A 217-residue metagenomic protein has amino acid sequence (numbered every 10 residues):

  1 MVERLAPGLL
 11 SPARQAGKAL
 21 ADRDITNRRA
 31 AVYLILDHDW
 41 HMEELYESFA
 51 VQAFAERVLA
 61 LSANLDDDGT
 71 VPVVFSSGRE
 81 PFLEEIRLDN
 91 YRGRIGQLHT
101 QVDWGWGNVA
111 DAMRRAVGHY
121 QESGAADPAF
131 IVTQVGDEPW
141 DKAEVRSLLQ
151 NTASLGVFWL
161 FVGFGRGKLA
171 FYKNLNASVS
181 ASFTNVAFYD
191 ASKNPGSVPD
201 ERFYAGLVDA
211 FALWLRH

Functional and structural regions predicted by a protein language model:
M1-Y33, D39-E47: Acidic, polar low-complexity linker/tail segments
L5-L9, E47-F54, G105-M113, D200-Y204: Phosphate/oxyanion-binding active-site loops and adjacent basic polyanion-contact surfaces
R28-E85: Von Willebrand factor
L36-H38, D127-D141, L160-G165: DG-centered beta-turn motif at the end of beta-strands
D39, E144-S147, A153-S154: A charge-rich, low-complexity, intrinsically flexible signal that marks solvent-exposed coils, linkers, repeats
E56, S76, P81-V102, S123: Intrinsic-disorder/low-complexity signal
G93-D127, D141, G165-A170: Von Willebrand factor
T152-H217: Von Willebrand factor type A / integrin I
